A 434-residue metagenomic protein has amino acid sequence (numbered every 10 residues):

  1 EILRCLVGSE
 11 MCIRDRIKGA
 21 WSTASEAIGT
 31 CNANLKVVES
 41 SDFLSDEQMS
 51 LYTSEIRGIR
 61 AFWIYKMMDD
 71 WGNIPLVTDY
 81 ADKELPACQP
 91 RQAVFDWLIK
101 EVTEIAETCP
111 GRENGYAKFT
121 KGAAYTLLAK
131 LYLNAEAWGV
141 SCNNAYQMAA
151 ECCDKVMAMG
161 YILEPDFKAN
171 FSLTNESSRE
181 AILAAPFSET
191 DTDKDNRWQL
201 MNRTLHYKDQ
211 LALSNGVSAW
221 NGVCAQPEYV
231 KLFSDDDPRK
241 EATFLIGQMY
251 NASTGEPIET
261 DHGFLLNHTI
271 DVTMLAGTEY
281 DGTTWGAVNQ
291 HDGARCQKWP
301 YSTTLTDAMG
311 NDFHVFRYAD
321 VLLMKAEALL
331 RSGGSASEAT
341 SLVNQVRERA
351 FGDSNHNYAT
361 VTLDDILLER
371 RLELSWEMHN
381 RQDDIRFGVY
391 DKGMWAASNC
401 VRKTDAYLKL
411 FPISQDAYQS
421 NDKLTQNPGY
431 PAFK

Functional and structural regions predicted by a protein language model:
E1-G8: Positively charged, low-complexity/disordered segments
R4, I74, T103-E104, K118-M274: An aromatic- and glycine-enriched ligand-binding surface/loop that stacks and positions planar moieties
S9-E10, R14-W71, L85-A93, V102-Y116 (+3 more regions): Conserved, well-structured interaction surfaces
K18, I246-V346: C-terminal substrate/ligand-recognition segments
G19-A24, C88-V94, A135-E151, G334: Short coil/turn connectors between adjacent alpha-helices in alpha-solenoid helical repeat scaffolds
A24-A27, R91, W97, A169-Y229 (+5 more regions): Long, intrinsically disordered, low-complexity segments
K66-D70, P75, E113, N134-N143 (+1 more regions): Short coil/turn linking the two alpha-helices of tandem helical-hairpin repeats
